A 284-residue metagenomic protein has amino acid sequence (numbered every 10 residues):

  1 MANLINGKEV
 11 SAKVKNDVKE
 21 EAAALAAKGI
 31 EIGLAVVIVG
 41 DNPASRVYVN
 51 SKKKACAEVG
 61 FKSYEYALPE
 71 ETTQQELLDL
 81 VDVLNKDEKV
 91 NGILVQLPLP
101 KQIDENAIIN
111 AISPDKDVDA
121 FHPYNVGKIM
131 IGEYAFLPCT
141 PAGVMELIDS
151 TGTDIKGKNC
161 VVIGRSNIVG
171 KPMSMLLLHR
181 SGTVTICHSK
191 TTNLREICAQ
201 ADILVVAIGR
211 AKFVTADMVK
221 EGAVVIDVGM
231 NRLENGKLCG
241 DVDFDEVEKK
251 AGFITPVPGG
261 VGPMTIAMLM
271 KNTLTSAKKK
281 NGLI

Functional and structural regions predicted by a protein language model:
M1-I30: Positively charged, low-complexity intrinsically disordered leader regions
L34, C56-E70, V184-I186: Short beta-strand elements in bilobed, periplasmic/extracellular small-molecule ligand-binding domains
V39-K53, A135-V224, K237-D245: Glycine-rich phosphate/diphosphate-binding loop of Rossmann-like nucleotide-binding domains
E76-E88: Short, well-structured alpha-helical segments in soluble
L94-I155: Anion-binding alpha/beta catalytic cores of soluble intermediary-metabolism enzymes, centered on
P98, I208-R210, G229-M230: Short glycine-/small-residue-rich Rossmann-like dinucleotide-binding loops
K101-Q102, K212-V214, L233-E234: Short glycine-rich, flexible loops that bind phosphorylated cofactors or substrates
N106-D117, H122, V126, G229-N281: Rossmann-fold NAD(P)-binding glycine/threonine-rich loop
